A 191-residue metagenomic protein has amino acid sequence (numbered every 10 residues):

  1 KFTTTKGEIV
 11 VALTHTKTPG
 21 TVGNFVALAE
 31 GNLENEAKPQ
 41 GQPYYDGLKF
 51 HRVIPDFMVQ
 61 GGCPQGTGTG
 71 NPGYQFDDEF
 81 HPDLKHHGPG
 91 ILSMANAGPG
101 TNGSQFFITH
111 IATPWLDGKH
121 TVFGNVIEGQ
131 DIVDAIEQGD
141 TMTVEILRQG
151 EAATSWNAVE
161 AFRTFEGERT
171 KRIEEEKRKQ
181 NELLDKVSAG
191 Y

Functional and structural regions predicted by a protein language model:
K1-Y191: Cyclophilin-like peptidyl-prolyl cis-trans isomerases
